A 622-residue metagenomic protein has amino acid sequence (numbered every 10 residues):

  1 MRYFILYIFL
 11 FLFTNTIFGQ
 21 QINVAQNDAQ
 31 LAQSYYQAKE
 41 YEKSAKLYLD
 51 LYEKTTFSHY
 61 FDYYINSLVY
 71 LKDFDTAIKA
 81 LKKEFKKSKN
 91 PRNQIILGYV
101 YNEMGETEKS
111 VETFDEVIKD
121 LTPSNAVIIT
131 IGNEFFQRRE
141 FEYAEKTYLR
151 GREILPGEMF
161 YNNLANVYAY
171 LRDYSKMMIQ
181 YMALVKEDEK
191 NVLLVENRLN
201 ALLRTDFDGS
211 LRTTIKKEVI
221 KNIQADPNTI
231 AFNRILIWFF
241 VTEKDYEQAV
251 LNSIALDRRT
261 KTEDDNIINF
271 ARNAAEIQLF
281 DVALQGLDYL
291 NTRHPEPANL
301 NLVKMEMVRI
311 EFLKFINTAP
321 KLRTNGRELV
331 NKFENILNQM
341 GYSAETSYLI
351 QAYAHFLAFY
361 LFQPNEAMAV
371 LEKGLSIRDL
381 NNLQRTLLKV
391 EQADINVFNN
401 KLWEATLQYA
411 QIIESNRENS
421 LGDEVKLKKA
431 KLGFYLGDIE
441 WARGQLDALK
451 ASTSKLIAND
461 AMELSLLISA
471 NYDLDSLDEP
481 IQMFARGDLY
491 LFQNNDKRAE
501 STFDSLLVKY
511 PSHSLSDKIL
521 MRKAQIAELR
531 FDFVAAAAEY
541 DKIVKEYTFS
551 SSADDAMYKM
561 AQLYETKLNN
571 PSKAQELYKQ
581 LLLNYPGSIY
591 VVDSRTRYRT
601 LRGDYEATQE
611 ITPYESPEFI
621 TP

Functional and structural regions predicted by a protein language model:
M1-F4, Q20: Positively charged n-region of N-terminal signal peptides that target proteins for export
F4-F13: Sec-dependent N-terminal signal peptides
G19-P622: Acidic, polar-rich low-complexity tracts and alpha-helical solenoid repeat scaffolds
